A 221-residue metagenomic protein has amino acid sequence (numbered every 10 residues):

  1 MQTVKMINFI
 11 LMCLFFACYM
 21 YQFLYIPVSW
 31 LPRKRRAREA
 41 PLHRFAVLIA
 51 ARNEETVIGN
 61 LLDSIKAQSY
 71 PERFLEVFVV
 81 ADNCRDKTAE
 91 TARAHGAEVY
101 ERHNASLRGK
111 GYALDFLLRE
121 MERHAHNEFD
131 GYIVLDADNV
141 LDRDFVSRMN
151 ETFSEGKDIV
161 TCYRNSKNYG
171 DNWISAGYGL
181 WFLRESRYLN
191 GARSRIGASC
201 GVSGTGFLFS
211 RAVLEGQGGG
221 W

Functional and structural regions predicted by a protein language model:
M1-P41: N-terminal membrane-anchoring/stem segments of glycan-assembly enzymes
H43-A46, E76: Cell-envelope/extracellular polymer assembly enzymes that use nucleotide-activated donors
V57-G59, D86-R93, E101, D144: Acidic helix N-cap motif at the loop->helix transition within catalytic regions of sugar-transfer enzymes
D63-F74: Short, acidic, metal-binding catalytic loop of nucleotide-sugar glycosyltransferases
A81-A89, N104-S106, V140: A conserved acidic beta->alpha catalytic loop
K87, L135-T152: Acidic donor-binding/catalytic loop of UDP-sugar-dependent glycosyltransferases, especially processive GT2
H103-A125, R148-W221: Long helical/loop segments within the catalytic core of UDP-sugar-dependent glycosyltransferases, especially the large
Y132: Short aromatic/hydrophobic "clamp" motif used to bind/position activated sugar donors
